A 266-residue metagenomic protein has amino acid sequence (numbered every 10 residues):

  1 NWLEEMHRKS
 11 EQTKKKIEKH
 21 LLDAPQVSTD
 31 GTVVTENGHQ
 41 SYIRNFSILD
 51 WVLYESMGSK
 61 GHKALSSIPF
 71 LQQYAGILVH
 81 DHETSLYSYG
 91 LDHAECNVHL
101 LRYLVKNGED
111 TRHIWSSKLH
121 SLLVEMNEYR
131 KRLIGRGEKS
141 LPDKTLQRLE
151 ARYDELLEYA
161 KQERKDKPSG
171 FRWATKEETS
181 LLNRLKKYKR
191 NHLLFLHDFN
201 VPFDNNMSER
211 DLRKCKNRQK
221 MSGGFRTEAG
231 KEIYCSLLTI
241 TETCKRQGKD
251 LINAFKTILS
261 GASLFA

Functional and structural regions predicted by a protein language model:
N1-A266: Catalytic center-proximal scaffold of phosphoryl-transfer enzymes
